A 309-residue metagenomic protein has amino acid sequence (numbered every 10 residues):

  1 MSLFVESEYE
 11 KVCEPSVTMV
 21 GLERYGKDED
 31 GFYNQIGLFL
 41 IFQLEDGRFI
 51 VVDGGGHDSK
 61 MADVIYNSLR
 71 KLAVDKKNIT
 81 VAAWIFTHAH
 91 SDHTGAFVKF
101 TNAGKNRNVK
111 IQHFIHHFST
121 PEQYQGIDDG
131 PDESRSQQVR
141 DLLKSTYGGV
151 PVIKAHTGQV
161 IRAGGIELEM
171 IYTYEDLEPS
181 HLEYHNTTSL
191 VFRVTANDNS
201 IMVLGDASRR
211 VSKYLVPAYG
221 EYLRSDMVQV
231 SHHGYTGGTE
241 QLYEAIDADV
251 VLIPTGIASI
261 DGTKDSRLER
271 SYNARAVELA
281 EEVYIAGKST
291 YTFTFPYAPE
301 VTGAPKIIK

Functional and structural regions predicted by a protein language model:
M1-I79, V152-R224, T292-K309: Core dinuclear metal-dependent hydrolase active-site scaffold
S2-K11, N108, H113, S119-N186 (+2 more regions): Binuclear metal-ion centers of metallo-dependent hydrolases, dominated by the metallo-beta-lactamase
I36, D58-S59, A89-G95, T120-Y124 (+4 more regions): Active-site environment of divalent metal-dependent phosphoester hydrolases
L38-F42, A96-G104, Q241-Y243: Histidine-anchored nucleotide/phosphate-binding helix
G47-R48, S59-S119, A218-Y235, D247-V251: Active-site metal-binding motif and surrounding structural segment of the metallo-beta-lactamase
D53-H57, A82-T87, Q125-G130, S180 (+2 more regions): Second-shell loop/turn segments in exported
M61-S68, H93-F97, D132-L142, V203 (+5 more regions): Stable alpha-helical elements in mature extracytoplasmic
K99-A103, L142-S145, A218, A245 (+2 more regions): Alpha-helical structural signal in soluble globular domains
